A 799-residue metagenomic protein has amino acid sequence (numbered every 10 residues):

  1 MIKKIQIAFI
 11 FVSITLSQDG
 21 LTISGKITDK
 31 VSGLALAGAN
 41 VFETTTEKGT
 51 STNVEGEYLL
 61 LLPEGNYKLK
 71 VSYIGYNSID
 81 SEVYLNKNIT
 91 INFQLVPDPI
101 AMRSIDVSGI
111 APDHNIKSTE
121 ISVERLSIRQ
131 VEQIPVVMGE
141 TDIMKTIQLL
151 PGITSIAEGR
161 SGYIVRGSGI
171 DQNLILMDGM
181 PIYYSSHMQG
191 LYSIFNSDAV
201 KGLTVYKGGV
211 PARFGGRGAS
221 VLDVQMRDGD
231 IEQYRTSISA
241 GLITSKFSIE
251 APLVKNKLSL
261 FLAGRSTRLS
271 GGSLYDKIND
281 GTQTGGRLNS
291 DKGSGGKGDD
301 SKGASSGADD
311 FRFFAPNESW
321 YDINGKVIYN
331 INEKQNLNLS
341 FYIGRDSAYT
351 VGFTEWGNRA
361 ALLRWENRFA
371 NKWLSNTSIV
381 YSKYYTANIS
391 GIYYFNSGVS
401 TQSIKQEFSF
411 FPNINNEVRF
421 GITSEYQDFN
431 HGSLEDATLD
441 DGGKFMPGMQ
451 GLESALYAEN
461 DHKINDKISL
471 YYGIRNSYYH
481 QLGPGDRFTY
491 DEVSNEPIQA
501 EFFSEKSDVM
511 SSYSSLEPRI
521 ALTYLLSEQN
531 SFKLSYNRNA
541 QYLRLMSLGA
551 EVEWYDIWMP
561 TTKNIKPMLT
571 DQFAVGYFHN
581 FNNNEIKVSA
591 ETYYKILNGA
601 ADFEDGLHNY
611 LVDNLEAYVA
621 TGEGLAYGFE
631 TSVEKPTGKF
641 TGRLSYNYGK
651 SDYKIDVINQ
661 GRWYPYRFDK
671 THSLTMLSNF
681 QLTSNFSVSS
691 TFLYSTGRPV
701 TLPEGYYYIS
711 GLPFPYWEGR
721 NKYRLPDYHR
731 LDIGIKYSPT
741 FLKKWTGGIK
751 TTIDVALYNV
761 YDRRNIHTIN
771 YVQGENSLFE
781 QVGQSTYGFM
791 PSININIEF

Functional and structural regions predicted by a protein language model:
T28, A39-T44, S72-Y76, N86-E140 (+4 more regions): Short, acidic, small-residue-rich periplasmic hinge/interaction motif at the N-terminus of Gram-negative outer-membrane
S108-D171, M177-V210, R227: Periplasmic N-terminal accessory/gating domains of Gram-negative outer-membrane beta-barrel systems
I156, F214, G229-Y234, V254-K257 (+9 more regions): Short loop/turn motifs that connect adjacent beta-strands in outer-membrane beta-barrel proteins
L269-S270, L274-Y275, N279-T282, G286-L288 (+6 more regions): C-terminal beta-signal and adjacent terminal beta-strands/loops of Gram-negative outer-membrane beta-barrel proteins
Y385, D428-A437, G442, H480-A500 (+5 more regions): Surface-exposed extracellular loop regions of Gram-negative outer-membrane beta-barrel proteins, predominantly
S403, P560-K566, Q572, N583-S645 (+2 more regions): Outer membrane beta-barrel strand-and-loop segments of large Gram-negative receptors, especially TonB-dependent
S424-Q529, Y542, I658-G661: Signature of Gram-negative outer-membrane beta-barrel scaffolds
Y593-I596, L615-E704, N796: Gram-negative outer-membrane beta-barrel transporters
